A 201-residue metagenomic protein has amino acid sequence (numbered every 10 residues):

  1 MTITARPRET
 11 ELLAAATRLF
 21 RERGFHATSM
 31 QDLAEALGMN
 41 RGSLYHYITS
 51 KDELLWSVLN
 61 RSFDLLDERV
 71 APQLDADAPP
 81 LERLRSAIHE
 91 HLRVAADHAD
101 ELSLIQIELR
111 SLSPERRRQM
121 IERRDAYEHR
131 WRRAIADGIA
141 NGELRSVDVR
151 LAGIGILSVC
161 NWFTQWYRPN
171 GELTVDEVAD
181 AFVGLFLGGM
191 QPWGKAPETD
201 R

Functional and structural regions predicted by a protein language model:
M1-P7, A14, G194-R201: N-terminal intrinsically disordered/low-complexity leader segments
E11, A15, L19-E53, S57: Helix-turn-helix
S57, A71-D100, A152-I156: Hydrophobic alpha-helical connector segments
R61, P72, E90, D100-L104 (+1 more regions): Short, solvent-exposed amphipathic helices
D64-D67, E115-A140, R150-I154, E177: Amphipathic alpha-helical packing segments from all-alpha helical-bundle domains
R83, A96-E115, Q165: Amphipathic alpha-helical segments used for helix-helix packing
E90-R93, D97, H129-A140, V159 (+2 more regions): C-terminal peripheral helix-coil segments that are non-catalytic and often amphipathic
S103-Q106, V147, P197-T199: Short, hydrophobic secondary-structure boundary micro-motifs
